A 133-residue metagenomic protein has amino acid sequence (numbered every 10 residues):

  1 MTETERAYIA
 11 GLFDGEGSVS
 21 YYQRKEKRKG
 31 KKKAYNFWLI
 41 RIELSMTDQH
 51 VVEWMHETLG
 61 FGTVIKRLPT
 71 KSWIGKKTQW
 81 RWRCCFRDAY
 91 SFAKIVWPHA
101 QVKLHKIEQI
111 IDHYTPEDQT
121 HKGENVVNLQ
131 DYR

Functional and structural regions predicted by a protein language model:
M1-R133: Internal intein/HINT superfamily modules and their associated LAGLIDADG
